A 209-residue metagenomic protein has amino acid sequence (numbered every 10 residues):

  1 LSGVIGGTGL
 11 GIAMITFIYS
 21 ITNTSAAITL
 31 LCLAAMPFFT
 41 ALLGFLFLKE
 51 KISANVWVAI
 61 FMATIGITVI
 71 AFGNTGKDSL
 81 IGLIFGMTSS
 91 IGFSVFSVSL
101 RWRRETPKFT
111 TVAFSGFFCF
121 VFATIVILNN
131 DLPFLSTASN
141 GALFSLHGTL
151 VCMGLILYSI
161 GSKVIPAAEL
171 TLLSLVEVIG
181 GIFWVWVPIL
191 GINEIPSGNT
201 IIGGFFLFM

Functional and structural regions predicted by a protein language model:
L1, I12-I15, A63-D78, F118-N140 (+1 more regions): Membrane-interface helix-cap regions at the ends of transmembrane helices in multi-pass membrane proteins
L1-T16, L80-S89, F134-M153, L157: Loop-to-transmembrane-helix transition segments
S2-G7, I52-T64, G82-M87, E105-F118 (+1 more regions): Cytoplasmic-side transmembrane-helix entry/capping segments in multi-pass membrane proteins
G7-I15, P37-L42, T68, I91-S94 (+5 more regions): Hydrophobic/small/kink-forming positions within alpha-helical transmembrane segments of polytopic membrane proteins
L10, L43, I52-F72, I91 (+2 more regions): Hydrophobic transmembrane alpha-helices of multi-pass small-molecule transport proteins
Y19, M36-V58, I179-I202: C-terminal transmembrane-helix exit sites in multi-pass transporters
T29-A35, L100-F118, C152-V187: Helix-helix packing/entry segments at the starts of transmembrane helices
T40-L42, T75-D131, L157: Transmembrane alpha-helical segments that form core, pore/gating elements of small-molecule transporters/exporters
